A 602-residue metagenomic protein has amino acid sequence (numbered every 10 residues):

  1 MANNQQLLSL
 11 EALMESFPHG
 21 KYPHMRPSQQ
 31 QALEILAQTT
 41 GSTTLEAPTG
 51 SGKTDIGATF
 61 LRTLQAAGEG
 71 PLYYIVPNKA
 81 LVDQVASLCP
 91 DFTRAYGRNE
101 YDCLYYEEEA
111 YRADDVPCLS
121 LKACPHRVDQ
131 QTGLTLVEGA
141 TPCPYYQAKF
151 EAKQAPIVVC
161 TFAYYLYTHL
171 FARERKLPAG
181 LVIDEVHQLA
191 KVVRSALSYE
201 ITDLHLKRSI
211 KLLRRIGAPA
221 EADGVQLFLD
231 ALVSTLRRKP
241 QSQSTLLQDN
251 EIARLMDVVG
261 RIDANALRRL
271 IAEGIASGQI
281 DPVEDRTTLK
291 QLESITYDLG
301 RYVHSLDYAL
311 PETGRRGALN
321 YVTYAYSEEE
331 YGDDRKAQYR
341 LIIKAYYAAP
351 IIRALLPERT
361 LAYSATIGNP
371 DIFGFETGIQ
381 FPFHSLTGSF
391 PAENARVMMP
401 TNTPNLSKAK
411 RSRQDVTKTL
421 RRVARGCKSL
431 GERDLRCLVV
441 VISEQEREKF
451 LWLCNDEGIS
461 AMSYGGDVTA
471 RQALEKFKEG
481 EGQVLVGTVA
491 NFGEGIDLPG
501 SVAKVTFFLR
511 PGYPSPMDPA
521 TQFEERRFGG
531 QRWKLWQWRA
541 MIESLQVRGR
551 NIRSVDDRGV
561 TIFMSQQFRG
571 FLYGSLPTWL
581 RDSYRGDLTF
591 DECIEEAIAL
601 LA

Functional and structural regions predicted by a protein language model:
A2-E15, H19, Q65-V158, L166 (+9 more regions): A substrate-engagement module of RecA-like helicase motors
A2-E46: Conserved pre-motif I regulatory segment
T39-F60: Walker A/P-loop
L136-K153, F171-A172, E273-R396, A470 (+2 more regions): A contiguous, basic/glycine-rich beta-loop/short-helix subdomain that forms a polymer-engagement track
A163-Y164, R175-I210, R335, Y339: SF2 helicase catalytic motif II
A354, T401-I442: Conserved interdomain hinge at the start of the Helicase C-terminal
T403-R411, G466-G570: Conserved RecA-like P-loop NTPase helicase motor core
V441-G465: Conserved helicase motor "Helicase C" RecA-like lobe of SF1/SF2 P-loop NTPases
